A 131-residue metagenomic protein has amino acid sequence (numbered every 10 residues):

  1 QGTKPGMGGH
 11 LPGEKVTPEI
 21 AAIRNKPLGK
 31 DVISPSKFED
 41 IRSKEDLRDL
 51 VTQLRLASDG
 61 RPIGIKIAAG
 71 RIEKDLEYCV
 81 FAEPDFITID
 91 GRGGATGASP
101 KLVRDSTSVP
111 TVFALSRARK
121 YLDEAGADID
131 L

Functional and structural regions predicted by a protein language model:
Q1-G29: Flexible glycine-/small-residue-enriched beta->alpha junction loops that bind anionic phosphate/pyrophosphate groups
G6, R24, I33, E73 (+1 more regions): Residue-level detector of functional hotspots within protein domains
G29-K37: Short glycine/proline- and acidic residue-enriched helix-loop micro-motifs that form flexible lids or anion-recognition
F38-L131: Glycine-rich phosphate/ribose-binding loops and adjacent secondary-structure elements that form binding surfaces
